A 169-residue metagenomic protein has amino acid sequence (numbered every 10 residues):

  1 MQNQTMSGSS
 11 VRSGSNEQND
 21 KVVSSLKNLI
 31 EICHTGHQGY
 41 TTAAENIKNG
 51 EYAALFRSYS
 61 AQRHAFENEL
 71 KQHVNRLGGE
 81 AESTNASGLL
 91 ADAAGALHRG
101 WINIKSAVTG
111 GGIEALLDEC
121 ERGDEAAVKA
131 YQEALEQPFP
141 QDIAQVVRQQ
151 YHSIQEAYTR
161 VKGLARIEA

Functional and structural regions predicted by a protein language model:
M1-V23: Extreme N-terminal tail/first-helix region
Q2-S10, Q72-V128: Carboxylate-rich helix-loop segments that flank metal/cofactor sites and access channels in metalloenzymes
S15-K48, E114-Q137: Alpha-helical bundle segments that constitute or directly flank the non-heme di-iron/ferroxidase center
K21-L29, G50-E69, L89, I113-E119 (+1 more regions): Alpha-helical scaffold segments that form or flank carboxylate-/histidine-based iron centers
L29, G36, F66, H73 (+5 more regions): Amphipathic alpha-helices that form helix-helix packing interfaces
Y40-K48, L77, A81, V108-G111 (+2 more regions): Secondary-structure edge/capping motif, primarily at the C-terminal ends of alpha-helices and the immediately following
A53-A94, V161-L164, E168: Conserved alpha-helical segments that form or flank metal/cofactor-binding pockets of metalloenzymes
L116-A169: Preference for long, well-ordered alpha-helical segments
